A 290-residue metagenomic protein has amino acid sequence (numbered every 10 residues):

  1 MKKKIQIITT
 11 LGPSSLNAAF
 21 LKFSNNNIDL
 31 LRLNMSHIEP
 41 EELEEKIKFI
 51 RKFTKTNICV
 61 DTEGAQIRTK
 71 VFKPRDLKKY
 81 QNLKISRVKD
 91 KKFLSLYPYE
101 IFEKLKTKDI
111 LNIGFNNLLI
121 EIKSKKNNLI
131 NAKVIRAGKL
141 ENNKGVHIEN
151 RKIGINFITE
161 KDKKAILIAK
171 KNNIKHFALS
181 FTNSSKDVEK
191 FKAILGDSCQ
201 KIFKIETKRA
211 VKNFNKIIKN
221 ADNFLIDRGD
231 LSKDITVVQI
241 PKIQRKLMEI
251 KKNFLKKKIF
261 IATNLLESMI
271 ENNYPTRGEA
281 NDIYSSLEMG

Functional and structural regions predicted by a protein language model:
M1-G290: Non-catalytic helical/linker scaffolds that mediate oligomerization, partner binding, and domain coupling around large
